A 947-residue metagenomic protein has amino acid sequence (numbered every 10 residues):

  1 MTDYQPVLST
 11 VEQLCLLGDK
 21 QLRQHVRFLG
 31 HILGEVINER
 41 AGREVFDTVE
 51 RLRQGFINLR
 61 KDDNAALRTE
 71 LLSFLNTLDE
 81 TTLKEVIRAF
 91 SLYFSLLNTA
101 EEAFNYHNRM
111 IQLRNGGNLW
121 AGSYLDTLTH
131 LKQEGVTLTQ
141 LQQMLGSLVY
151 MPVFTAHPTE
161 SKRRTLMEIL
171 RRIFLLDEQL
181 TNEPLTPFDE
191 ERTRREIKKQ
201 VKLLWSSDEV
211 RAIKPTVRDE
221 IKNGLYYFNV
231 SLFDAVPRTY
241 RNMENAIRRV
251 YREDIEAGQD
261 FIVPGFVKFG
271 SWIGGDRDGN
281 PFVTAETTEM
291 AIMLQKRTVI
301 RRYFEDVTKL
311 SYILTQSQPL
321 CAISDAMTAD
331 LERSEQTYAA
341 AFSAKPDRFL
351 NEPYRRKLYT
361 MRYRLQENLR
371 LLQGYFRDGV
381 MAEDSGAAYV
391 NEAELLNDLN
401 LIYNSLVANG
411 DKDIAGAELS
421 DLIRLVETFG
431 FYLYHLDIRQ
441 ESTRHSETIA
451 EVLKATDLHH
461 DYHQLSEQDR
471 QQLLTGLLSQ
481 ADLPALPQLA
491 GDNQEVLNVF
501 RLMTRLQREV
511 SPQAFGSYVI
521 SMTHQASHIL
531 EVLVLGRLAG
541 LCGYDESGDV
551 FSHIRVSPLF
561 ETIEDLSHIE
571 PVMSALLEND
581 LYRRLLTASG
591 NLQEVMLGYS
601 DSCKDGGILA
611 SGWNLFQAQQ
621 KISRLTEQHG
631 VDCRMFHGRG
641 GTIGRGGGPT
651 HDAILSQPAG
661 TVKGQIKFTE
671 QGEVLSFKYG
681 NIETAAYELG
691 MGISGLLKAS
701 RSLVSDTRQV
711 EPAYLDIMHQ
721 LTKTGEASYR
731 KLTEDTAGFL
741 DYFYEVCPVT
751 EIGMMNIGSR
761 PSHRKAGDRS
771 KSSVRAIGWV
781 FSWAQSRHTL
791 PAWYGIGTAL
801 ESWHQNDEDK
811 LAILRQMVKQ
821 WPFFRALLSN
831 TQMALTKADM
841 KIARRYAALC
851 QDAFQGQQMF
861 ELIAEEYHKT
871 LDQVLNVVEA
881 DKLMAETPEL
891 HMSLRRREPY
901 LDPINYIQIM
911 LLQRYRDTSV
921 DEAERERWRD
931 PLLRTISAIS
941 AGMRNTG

Functional and structural regions predicted by a protein language model:
M1-L474, D492, G647, T733-T736 (+6 more regions): Often metal-dependent polyanion-binding catalytic scaffolds in large enzymes
G34, Q619-H629, A864, H868-V874 (+1 more regions): Hydrophobic cores of alpha-helical transmembrane segments in multi-pass integral membrane proteins
V36, R51, A65, A100-E102 (+14 more regions): Carbohydrate-active enzymes and regulators
H130, R163-L175, D189-D208, A388 (+9 more regions): Structured alpha-helical segments in the cores of large, soluble enzyme domains
P264-F266, G270-W272, N280, I423-R424 (+6 more regions): Beta-sheet entry/capping signal
V283-T315, A539-A727: Catalytic or ion-translocation cores adjacent to nucleophile or general acid/base/metal-coordination motifs in diverse
Y363, E367, L371, Y434-L436 (+6 more regions): Active-site cores of enzymes that catalyze phosphoryl transfer or operate on phosphate-rich substrates
A699, D706-G947: Long, compositionally biased intrinsically disordered regions
